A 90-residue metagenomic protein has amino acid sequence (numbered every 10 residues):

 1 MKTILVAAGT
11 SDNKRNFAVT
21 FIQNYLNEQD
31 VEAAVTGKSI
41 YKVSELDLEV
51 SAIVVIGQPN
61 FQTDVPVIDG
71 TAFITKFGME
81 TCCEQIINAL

Functional and structural regions predicted by a protein language model:
K2-E32: Short, charged N-terminal beta->alpha structural module
K2-L5, L26, F61-T63, E84 (+1 more regions): Cytosolic covalent-transfer regions centered on His/Cys nucleophiles that carry phosphoryl or persulfide groups
S11-N13, N60-Q62, F73-I74: Short acidic, S/G/P-rich loop/turn micro-motifs used as interaction or catalytic elements
F17-T20, L48, T81: Generic recognition of short, well-ordered alpha-helical segments
A18-T20, V65-I68: Short amphipathic alpha-helical segments
N27-D47: A short, well-structured beta->alpha microelement
V50-P66: Short, structured active-site "lid" loops
I68-L90: Ser/Thr/Gly-rich flexible loops in soluble cytosolic domains mediating phosphotransfer, phosphorylation
